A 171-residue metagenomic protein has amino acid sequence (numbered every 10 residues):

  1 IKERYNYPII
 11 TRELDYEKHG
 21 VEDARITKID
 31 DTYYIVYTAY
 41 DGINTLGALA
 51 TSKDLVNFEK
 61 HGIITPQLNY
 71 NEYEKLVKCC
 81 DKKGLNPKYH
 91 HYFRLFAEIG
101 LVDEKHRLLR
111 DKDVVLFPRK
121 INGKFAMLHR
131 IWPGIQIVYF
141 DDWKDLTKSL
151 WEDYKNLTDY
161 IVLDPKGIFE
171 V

Functional and structural regions predicted by a protein language model:
I1-H19, K28-D113, R119-V171: Beta-rich carbohydrate-recognition and catalytic domains
